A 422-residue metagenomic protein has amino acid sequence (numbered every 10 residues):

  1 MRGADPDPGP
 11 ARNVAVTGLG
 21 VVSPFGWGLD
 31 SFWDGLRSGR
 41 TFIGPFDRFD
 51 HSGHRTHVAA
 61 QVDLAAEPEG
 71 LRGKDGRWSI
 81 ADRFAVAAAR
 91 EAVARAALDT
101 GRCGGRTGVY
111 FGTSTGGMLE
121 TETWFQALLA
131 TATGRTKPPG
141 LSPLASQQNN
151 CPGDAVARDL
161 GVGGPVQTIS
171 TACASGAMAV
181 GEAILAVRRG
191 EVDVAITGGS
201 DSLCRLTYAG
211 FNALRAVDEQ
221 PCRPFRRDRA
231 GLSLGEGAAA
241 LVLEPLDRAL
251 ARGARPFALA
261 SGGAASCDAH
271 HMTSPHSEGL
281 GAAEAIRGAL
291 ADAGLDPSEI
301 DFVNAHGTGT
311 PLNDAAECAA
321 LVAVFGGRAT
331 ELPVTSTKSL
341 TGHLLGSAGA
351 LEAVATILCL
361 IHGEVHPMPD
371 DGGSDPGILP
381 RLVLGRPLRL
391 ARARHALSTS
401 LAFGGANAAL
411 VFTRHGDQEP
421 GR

Functional and structural regions predicted by a protein language model:
M1-K74, A96, D247-L259, V354-M368 (+1 more regions): ACP-dependent fatty acid/polyketide chain-elongation machinery
M1-V16, T100-G105, A293-E299, T330 (+1 more regions): Flexible, low-complexity linker/loop segments at domain and module junctions
N13-T17, F42-G44, V217, P221-A293 (+2 more regions): Condensing-enzyme catalytic core mediating Claisen C-C bond formation in acyl metabolism
V16, R37-T171, S202-Y208, P297-N313: Conserved beta-ketoacyl condensing-enzyme motif
V16-G18, L36, A89, V109 (+11 more regions): Conserved small-residue
A85-A97, N149-G153, A157-L160, P165-G198 (+3 more regions): Active-site-proximal alpha-helical scaffold in enzymes
P139-L144, G164-A172, R226-A230, L332-H343 (+1 more regions): Short pre-catalytic strand/loop immediately N-terminal to key active-site residues, enriched for Gly-Thr
E191-A213, D218-A230, G263-S277, A305-A315 (+1 more regions): Acyl-CoA/ACP chain-elongation machinery
